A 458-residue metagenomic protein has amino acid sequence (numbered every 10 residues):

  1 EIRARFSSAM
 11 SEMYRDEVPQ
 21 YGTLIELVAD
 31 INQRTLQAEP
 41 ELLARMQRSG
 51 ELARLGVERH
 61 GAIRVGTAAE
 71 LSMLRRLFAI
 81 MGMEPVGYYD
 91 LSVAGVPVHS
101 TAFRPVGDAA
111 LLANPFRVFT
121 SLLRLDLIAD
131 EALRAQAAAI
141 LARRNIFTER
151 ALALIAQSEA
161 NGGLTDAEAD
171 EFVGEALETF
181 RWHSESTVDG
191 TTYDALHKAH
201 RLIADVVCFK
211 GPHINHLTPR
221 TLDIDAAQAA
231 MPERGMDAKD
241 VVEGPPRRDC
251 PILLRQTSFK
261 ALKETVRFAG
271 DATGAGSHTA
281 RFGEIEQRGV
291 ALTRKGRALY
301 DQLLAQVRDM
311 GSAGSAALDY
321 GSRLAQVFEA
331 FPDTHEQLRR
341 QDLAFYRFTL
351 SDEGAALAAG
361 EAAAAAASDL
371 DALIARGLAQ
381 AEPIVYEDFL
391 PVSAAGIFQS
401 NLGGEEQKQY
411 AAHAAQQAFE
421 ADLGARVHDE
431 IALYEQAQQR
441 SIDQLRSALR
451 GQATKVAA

Functional and structural regions predicted by a protein language model:
E1-A458: Extended, well-ordered protein cores
